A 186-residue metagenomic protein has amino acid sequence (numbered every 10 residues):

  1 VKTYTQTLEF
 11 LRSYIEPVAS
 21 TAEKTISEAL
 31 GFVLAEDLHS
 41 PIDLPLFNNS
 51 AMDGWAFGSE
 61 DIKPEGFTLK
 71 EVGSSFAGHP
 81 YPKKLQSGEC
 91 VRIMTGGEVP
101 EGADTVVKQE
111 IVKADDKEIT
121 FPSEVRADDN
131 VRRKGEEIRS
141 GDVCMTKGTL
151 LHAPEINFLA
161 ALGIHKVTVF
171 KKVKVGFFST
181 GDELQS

Functional and structural regions predicted by a protein language model:
V1-G66, R133: Short, low-complexity N-terminal leaders and the immediately following helix N-cap/first helix
W55-S186: Short, glycine/charged-enriched hinge/interface segments at domain edges or termini
